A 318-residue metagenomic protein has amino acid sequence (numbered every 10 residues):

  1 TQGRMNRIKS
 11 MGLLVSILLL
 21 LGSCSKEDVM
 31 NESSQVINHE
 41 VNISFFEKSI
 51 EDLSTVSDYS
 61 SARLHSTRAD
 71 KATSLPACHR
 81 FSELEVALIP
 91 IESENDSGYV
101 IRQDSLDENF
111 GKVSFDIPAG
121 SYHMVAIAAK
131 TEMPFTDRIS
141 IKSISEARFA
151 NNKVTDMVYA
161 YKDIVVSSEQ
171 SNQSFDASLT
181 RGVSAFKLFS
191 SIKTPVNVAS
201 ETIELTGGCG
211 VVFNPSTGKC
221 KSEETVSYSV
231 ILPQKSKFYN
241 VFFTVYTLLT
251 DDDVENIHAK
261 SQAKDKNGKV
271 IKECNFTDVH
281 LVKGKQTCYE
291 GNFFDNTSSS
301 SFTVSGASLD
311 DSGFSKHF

Functional and structural regions predicted by a protein language model:
G3-G12: Bacterial N-terminal signal peptides that target proteins for export
L20-S23: C-terminal motif of bacterial Sec signal peptides marking the signal peptidase cleavage site
M30-A69, T180-K193: A short, Gly/Thr-enriched small/hydrophobic beta-strand-prone motif that recurs across taxa
R68-R138, N197-K285, D310, F314-F318: Tryptophan-paired
D104-N109, T131-S174, N267-N296: Structured interaction patches on ligand/partner-binding surfaces of diverse proteins
M124, Y161-I164, L179-S184: Internal, hydrophobic cores of structured domains that mediate oligomerization or house catalytic pockets within large
D176-V183, V245-D251: Conserved "repeat-terminator" motif of extracellular CCP/Sushi domains
F293-F318: Acidic, serine/threonine- and proline-rich intrinsically disordered appendage/tail regions
